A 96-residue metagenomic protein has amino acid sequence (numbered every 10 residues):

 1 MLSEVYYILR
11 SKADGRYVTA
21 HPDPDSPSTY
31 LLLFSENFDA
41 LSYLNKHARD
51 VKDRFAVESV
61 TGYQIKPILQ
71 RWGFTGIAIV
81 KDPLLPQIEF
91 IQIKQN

Functional and structural regions predicted by a protein language model:
M1-N96: Conserved NAD+-utilizing ADP-ribose enzyme module
